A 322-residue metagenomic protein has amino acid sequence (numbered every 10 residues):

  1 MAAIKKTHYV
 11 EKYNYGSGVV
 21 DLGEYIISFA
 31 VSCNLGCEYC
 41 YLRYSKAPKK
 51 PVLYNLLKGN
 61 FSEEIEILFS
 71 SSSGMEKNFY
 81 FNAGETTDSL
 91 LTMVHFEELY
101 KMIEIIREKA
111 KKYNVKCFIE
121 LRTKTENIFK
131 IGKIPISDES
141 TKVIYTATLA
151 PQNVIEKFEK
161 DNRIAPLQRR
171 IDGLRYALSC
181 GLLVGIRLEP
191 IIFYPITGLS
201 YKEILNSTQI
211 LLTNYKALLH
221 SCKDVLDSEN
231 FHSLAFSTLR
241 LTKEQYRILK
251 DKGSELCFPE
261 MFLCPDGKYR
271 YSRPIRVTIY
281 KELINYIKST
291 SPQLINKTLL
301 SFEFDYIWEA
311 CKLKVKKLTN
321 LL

Functional and structural regions predicted by a protein language model:
A2-Y25, Y41-T146: Conserved Radical SAM active-site core
C33-C40: Short cysteine clusters
L57-I67, F96-I105, R163-G173, I204-C222 (+1 more regions): Well-ordered, non-membrane alpha-helical segments in soluble/globular domains
F79-A83, I119-L121, Y145-A147, V184-L188 (+2 more regions): Hydrophobic faces of well-ordered beta-strands that scaffold small-molecule active sites in alpha/beta enzyme cores
T86-L91, T125-K130, V143-I164, P190-G198 (+2 more regions): Conserved radical SAM core fold
T92-H95, K130-P135, K157-K160, Y194-T213 (+2 more regions): A short acidic (Asp/Glu
R169-Q245, L300: Conserved C-terminal portion of the radical SAM core fold that forms the substrate/S-adenosylmethionine-binding
K216-L322: Auxiliary Fe-S-binding modules of radical SAM enzymes
